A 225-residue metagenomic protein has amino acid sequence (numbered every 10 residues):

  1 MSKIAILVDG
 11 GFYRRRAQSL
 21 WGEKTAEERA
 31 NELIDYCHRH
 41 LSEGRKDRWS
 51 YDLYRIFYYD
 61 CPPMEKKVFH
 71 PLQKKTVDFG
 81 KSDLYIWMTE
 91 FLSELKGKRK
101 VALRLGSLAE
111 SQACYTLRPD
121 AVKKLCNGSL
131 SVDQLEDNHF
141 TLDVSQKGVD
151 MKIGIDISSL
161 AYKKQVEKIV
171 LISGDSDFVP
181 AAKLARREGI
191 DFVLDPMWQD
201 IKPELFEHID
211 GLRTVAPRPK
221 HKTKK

Functional and structural regions predicted by a protein language model:
M1-K124, D137-N138, L142, D191 (+1 more regions): Domain-level signal for Mg2+-assisted phosphodiester chemistry and nucleotide/NA-binding surfaces in nucleic-acid
L108-K225: Nuclease catalytic cores that cleave nucleic-acid phosphodiester bonds, predominantly acidic two-metal-ion
